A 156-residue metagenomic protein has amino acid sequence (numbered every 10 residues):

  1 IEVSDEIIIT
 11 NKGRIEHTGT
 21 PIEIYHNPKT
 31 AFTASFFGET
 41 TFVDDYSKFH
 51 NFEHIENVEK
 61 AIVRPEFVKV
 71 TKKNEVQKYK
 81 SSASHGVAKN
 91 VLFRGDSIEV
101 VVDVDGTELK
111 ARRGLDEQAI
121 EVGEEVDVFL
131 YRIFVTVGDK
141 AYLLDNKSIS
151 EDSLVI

Functional and structural regions predicted by a protein language model:
I1-S4: A short, surface-exposed alpha-helical micro-motif characterized by mixed small hydrophobic and charged/polar residues
E6-I9, G13, I24: Conserved short hydrophobic beta-strand within the ABC ATPase nucleotide-binding domain
I7, I22, A31, V43 (+1 more regions): Glycine-centered loop/turn positions within well-structured domains that cap or flank conserved ligand/cofactor-binding
I15-T20, N27: ABC ATPase "signature
T20, F32, H85-K89: Residues located in well-ordered beta-strands
H26-K48, I62, F129: C-terminal boundary and immediately downstream tail of ABC-type ATPase nucleotide-binding domains
T40, H50-I156: Non-catalytic connector elements of ABC transporters
